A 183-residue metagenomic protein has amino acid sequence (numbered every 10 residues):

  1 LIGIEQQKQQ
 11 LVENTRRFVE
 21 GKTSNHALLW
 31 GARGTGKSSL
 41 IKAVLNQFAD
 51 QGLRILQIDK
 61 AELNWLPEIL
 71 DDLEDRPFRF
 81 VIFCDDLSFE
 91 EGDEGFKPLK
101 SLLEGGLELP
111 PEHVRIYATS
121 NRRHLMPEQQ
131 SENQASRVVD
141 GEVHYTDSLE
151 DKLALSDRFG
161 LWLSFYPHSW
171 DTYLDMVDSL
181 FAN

Functional and structural regions predicted by a protein language model:
L1-Q9: Dynamic helix-loop-helix/coil hinge segments at AAA+ ATPase domain boundaries and subdomain interfaces
G21-A43: Walker A/P-loop nucleotide-binding motif
Q47-F80, L87-G92: AAA+/P-loop NTPase substrate/partner-engagement loops
L56, S120, Q129-Q130, R137-L153 (+1 more regions): Conserved AAA+ ATPase "SRH/arginine-finger" region at the nucleotide-binding site
A61-N64, L87-E90, I116, S120-M126 (+1 more regions): Conserved nucleotide-binding/hydrolysis micro-motifs of P-loop NTPases
D71, D75, E91-G141: Conserved catalytic/switch belt of AAA+ P-loop NTPases
E132-A135, D175-N183: Conserved AAA+ ATPase "sensor/coupling" helix adjacent to the nucleotide-binding pocket
